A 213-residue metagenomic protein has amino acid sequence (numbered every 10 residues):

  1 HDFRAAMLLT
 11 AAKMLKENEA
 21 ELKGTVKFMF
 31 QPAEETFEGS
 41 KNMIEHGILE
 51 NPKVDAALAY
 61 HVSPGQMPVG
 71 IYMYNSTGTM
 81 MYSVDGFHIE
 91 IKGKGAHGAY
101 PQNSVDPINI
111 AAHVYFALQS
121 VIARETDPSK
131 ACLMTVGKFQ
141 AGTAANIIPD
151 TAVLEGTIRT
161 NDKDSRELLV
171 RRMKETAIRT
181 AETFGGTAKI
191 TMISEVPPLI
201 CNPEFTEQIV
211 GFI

Functional and structural regions predicted by a protein language model:
D2-F3, L9, L15, A20-P149: Histidine/acidic-residue-rich, glycine-tolerant segments that coordinate divalent metal ions
A112-I213: Metal-dependent amide/peptide-bond hydrolase catalytic core, centered on the "pita-bread" metallohydrolase fold
